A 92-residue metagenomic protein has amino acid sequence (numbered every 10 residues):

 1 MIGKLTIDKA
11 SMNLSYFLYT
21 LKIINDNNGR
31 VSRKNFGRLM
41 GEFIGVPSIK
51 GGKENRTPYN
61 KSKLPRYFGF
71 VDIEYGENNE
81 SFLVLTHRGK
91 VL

Functional and structural regions predicted by a protein language model:
M1-S48: Short amphipathic alpha-helical interface segments
G3, A10-S11, S15, G51 (+3 more regions): A sequence-composition feature that detects small, non-aromatic residues
Y19, I23, K63-F70: Short, hydrophobic/amphipathic alpha-helical patches that form generic packing surfaces within helical domains
R30-K34, N55, N79: Alpha-solenoid helical-repeat scaffolds
I49-F68: Short amphipathic alpha-helical interaction segments
D72-L92: Accessory beta->alpha helical hairpin/"wing" motif in late/C-terminal subdomains of nucleic-acid enzymes
